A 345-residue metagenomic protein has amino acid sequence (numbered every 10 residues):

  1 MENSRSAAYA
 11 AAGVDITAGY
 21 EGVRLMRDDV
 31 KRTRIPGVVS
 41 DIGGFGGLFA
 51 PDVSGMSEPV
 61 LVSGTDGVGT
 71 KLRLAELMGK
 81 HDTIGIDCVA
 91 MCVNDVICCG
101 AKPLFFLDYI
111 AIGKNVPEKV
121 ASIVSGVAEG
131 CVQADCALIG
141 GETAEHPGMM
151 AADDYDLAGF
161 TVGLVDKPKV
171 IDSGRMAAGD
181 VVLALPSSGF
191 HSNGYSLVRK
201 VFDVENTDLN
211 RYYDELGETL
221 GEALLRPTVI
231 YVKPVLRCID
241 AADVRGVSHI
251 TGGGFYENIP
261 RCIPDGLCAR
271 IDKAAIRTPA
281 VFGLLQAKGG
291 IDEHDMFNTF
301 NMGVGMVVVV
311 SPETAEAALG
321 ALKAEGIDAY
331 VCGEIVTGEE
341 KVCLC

Functional and structural regions predicted by a protein language model:
E2-A11, D28, K119-A137, M150-L157 (+3 more regions): Glycine-/charge-enriched secondary-structure boundary and capping motifs
E2-G37: N-terminal amphipathic/basic leader segments beginning at the initiator methionine
V14, A18, I84, N193 (+2 more regions): A generic structural signal for residues located within well-ordered alpha-helices of large catalytic or ligand-binding
D15, D66, G179, H249 (+1 more regions): Residue-level signature of catalytic and energy-coupling elements of molecular machines, predominantly ATP/GTP-dependent
V23, A121-V124, Y195: Hydrophobic face of alpha-helices
D29-S188: Glycine-rich phosphate/pyrophosphate-binding loop regions near the starts of catalytic domains
G67, G163-V165, V182, P186-H191 (+5 more regions): Glycine-rich beta-alpha junction loops
D156, K169-L220: Short, acidic (Asp/Glu-rich) active-site segment that either coordinates a divalent metal cofactor
